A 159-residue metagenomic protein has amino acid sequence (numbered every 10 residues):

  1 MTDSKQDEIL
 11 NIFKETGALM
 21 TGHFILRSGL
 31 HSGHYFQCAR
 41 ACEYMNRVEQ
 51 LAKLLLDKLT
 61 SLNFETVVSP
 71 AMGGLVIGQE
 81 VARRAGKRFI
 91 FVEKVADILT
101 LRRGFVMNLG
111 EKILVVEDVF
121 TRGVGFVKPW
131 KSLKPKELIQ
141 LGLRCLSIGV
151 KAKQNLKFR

Functional and structural regions predicted by a protein language model:
M1-R159: PRPP-associated nucleotide enzymes
